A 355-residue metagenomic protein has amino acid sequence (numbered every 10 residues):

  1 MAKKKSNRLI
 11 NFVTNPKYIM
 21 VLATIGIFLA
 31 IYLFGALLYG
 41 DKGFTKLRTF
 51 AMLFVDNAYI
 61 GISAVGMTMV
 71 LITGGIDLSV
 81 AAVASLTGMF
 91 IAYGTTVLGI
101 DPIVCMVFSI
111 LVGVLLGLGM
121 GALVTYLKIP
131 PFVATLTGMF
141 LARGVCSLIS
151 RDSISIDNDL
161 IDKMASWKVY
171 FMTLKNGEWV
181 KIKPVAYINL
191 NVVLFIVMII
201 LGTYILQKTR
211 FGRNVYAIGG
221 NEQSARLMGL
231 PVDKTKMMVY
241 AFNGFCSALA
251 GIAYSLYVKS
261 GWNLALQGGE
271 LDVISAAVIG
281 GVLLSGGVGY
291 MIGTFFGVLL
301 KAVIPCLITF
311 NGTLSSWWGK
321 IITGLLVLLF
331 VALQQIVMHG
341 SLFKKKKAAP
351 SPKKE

Functional and structural regions predicted by a protein language model:
M1-F28, L33, G220-Q223, L227-K234 (+1 more regions): Cytosolic-side transmembrane-helix boundaries in multi-pass membrane proteins
A2-A64, L98-V104, V180-P184, P350 (+1 more regions): Membrane-interfacial amphipathic/re-entrant helices at transmembrane-helix boundaries
N11, P131-K208, M237-M238, G261-N263 (+2 more regions): Transmembrane helix-bundle core of multi-pass membrane transporters and related energy-transducing complexes
Y32-A36, K46-L98, P102, L123-K128 (+2 more regions): Single transmembrane alpha-helix segments in multi-pass membrane proteins
G99-F140, F296-L300: Alpha-helical transmembrane segments within multi-pass membrane transporters and channels
D101, C105-M106, L116-M120, M172-G261: Helix-loop-helix "hairpin" substructures at the membrane interface of multi-pass membrane proteins
P131-F132, Y187-F195, K236, G268-E270 (+1 more regions): Loop-to-transmembrane alpha-helix initiation sites
Y240-A241, S247, Y257-T323: Transmembrane alpha-helical segments in multi-pass inner-membrane proteins
